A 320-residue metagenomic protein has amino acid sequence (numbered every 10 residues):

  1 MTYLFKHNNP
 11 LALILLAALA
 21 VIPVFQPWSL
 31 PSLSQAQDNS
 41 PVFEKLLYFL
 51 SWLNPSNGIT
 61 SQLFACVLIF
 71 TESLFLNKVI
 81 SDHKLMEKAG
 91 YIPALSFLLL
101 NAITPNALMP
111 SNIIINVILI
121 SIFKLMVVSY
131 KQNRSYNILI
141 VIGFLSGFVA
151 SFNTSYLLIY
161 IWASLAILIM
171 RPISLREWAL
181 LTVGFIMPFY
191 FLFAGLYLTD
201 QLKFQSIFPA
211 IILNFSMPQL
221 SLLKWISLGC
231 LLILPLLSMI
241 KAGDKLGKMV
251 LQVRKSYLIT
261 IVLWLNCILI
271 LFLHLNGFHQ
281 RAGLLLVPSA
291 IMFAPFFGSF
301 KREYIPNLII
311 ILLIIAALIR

Functional and structural regions predicted by a protein language model:
S40-P55, F204-W225, S238-A242: Juxtamembrane membrane-water interface segments that cap and precede transmembrane helices
V67-H83: Transmembrane-helix motifs of polytopic, lipid-linked glycan transferases
I80-L99, V117: Transmembrane-helix signature of polytopic, membrane-embedded enzymes that assemble or transfer cell-envelope glycans
L95-I113: Aromatic- and kink-enriched transmembrane "portal" helix at the membrane-lumen/periplasm boundary that abuts
I122-N137: Membrane-interface transmembrane helices that cradle and orient dolichyl/undecaprenyl
I138-F152: Membrane-interface alpha helices of multi-pass inner-membrane proteins
I159-V183: Perimembrane helix-loop-helix junctions
D244-K301: Membrane-water interface signatures at transmembrane helix termini and the short loops that connect adjacent helices
